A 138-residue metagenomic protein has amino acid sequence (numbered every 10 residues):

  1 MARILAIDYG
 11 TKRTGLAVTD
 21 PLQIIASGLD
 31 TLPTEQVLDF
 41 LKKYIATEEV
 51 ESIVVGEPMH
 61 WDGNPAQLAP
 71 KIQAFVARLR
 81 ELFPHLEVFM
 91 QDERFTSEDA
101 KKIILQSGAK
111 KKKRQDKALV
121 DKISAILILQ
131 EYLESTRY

Functional and structural regions predicted by a protein language model:
A2-I7, T11-K12, A17-Y138: Phosphate- and other anionic-substrate recognition elements at nucleic-acid/protein interfaces
